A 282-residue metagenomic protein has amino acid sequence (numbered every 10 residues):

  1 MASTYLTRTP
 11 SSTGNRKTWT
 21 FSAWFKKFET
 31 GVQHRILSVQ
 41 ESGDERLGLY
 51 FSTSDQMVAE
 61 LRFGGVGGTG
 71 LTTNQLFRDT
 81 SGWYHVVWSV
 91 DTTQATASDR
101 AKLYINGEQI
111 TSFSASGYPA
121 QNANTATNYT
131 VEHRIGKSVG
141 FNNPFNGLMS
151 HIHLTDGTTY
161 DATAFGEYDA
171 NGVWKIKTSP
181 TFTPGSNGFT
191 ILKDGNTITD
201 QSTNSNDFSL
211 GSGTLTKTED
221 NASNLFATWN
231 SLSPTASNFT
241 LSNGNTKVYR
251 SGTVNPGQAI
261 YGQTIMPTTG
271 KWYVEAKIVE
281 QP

Functional and structural regions predicted by a protein language model:
M1-S3, S22-T30, G48-Q121: Extracellular glycan-interaction surfaces
M1-T18, T69-R78, S138-F141, I176-F182 (+1 more regions): Short surface loop/edge beta-strand patches of beta-sandwich-type extracellular domains that form ligand-contact sites
M1-Y5, A95-A97, K102, T111-G117 (+2 more regions): Extended recognition patches within non-cytosolic domains
S3-V58, Q94-A97, T158-T163, M266-T268 (+1 more regions): Extracellular glycan-recognition modules
T7-T9, S38-Q40, L47-S52, V58-R62 (+6 more regions): Beta-strand-rich, repetitive solenoid scaffolds
F21-K27, V86-W88, I135, M149-L154 (+3 more regions): Short hydrophobic/aromatic patches on beta-strands that form ligand-binding or substrate-lining surfaces
T125-M149: Extracellular glycan-interaction patches encoded by glycine-rich segments
S223-P282: Conserved, ordered domain cores of eukaryotic regulatory proteins
